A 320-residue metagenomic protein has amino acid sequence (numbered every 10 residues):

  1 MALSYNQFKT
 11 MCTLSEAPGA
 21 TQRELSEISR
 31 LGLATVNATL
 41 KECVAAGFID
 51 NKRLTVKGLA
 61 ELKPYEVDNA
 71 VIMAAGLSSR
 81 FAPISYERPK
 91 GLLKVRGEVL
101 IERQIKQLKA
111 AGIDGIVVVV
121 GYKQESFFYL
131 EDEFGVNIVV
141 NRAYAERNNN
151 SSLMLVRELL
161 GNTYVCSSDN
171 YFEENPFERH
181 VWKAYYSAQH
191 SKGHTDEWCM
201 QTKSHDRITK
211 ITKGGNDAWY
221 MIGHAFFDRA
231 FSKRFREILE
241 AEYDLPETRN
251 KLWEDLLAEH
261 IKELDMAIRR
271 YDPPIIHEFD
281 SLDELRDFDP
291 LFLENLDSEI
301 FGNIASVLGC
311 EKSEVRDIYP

Functional and structural regions predicted by a protein language model:
A2-Y65, V139, R207, Y243-P320: Left-handed beta-helix
R53-Y86: N-terminal nucleotide-binding beta1-loop-alpha1 segment
D68, D114, G161: Short acidic/polar active-site loop segments enriched in Thr and Asp
K90-L100: Short catalytic helix/loop segments, enriched in acidic residues and glycine and frequently bearing histidine
V99-D114: A short, N-terminal amphipathic alpha-helix
G115-G121: Short internal beta-strands
E125-W198, S204: Conserved beta-loop-beta/alpha segment of the NTase-like Rossmann-fold superfamily that binds/positions NTPs
E173-E247, P320: Conserved core of the sugar-phosphate nucleotidyltransferase
